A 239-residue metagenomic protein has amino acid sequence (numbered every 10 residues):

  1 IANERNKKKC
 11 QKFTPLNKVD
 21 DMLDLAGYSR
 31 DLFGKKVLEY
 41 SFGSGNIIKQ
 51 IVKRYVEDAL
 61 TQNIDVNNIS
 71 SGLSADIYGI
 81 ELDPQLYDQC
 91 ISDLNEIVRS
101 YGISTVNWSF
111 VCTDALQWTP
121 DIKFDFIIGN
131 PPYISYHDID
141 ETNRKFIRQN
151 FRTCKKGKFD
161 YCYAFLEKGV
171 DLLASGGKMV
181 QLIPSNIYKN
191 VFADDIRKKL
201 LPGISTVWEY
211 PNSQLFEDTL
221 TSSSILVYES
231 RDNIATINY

Functional and structural regions predicted by a protein language model:
I1-E4: N-terminal, positively charged/glycine-rich alpha-helical extensions of SAM-dependent methyltransferases
K7-K8, K12-D24, S41-K49, V56 (+4 more regions): Signature of N6-adenine DNA methyltransferases within the class I
L25-D31: Glycine-rich helix-loop-beta junction characteristic of Rossmann-like nucleotide cofactor-binding loops
F33-G43: Conserved class I S-adenosyl-L-methionine
E57-L73, V98-S100, S104-T105: Short mixed-charge
I77-E81: Conserved SAM-binding motif I beta-strand of class I
I91-W118: S-adenosyl-L-methionine
